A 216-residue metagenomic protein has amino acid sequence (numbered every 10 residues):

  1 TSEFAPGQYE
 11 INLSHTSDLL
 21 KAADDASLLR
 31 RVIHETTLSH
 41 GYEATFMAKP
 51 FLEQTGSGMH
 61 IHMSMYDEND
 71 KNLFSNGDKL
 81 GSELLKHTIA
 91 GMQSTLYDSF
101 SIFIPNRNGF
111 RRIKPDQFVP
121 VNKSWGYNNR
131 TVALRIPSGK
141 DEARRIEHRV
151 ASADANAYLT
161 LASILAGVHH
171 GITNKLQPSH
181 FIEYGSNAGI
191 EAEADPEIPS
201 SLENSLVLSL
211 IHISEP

Functional and structural regions predicted by a protein language model:
F4-I11: Short, conserved phosphate-binding/catalytic loop or strand-edge motifs used in phosphoryl-/nucleotidyl-transfer
L13-S17: Short, histidine-centered active-site or binding-site loop motifs used for metal coordination, general acid-base
L19-I182, E191: Active-site capping/gating regions of soluble enzymes
S179-E203: Intrinsically disordered, low-complexity charged/polar segments
S205-L208: Long, intrinsically disordered, low-complexity Ser/Thr/Pro-rich regulatory/activation regions of nuclear proteins
I211-P216: Residue-level detector of conserved catalytic or cofactor/ligand-binding positions in enzyme active sites
